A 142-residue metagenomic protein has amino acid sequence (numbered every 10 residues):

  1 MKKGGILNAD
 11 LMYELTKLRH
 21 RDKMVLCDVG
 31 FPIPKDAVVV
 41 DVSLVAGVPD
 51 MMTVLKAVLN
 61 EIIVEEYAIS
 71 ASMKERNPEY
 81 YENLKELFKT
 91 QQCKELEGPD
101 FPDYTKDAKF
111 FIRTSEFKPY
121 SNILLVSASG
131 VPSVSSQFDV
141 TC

Functional and structural regions predicted by a protein language model:
M1-K2, S70-K74, L96-G98, F110: Flexible, glycine/proline-enriched loop segments at strand-loop-helix junctions that form or flank small-ligand binding
M1-L44: Long, hydrophobic N-terminal alpha-helical segment
D22-V25, V38-V40, E65-A68, Q91-K94 (+2 more regions): Structural motif
F31-P32, M73-E75, K118: Gly/Ser/Thr-rich loops at beta-strand to alpha-helix junctions that form or flank small-molecule/cofactor-binding
V42-V54: Gly/Ser/Thr-rich active-site loops/lids in small-molecule metabolic enzymes that frequently grip phosphoryl groups
I63-Q91: Ordered, amphipathic secondary-structure segments that act as subunit-interaction surfaces in large macromolecular
Y80-C142: Glycine-rich, aromatic-bearing surface loops/beta-hairpins
